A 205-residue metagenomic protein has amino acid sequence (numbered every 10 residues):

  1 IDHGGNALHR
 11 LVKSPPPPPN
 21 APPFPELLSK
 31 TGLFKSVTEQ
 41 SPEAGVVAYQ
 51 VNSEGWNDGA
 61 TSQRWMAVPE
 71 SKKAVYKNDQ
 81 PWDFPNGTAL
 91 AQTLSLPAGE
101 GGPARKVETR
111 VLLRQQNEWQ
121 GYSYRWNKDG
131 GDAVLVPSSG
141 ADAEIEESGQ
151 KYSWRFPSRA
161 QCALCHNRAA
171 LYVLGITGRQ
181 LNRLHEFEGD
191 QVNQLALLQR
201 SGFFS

Functional and structural regions predicted by a protein language model:
I1-A21, G101-S205: Sequence context surrounding c-type heme c attachment/ligation sites in exported
I1-T88, E100: Sequence/structural signature of beta-propeller domains
